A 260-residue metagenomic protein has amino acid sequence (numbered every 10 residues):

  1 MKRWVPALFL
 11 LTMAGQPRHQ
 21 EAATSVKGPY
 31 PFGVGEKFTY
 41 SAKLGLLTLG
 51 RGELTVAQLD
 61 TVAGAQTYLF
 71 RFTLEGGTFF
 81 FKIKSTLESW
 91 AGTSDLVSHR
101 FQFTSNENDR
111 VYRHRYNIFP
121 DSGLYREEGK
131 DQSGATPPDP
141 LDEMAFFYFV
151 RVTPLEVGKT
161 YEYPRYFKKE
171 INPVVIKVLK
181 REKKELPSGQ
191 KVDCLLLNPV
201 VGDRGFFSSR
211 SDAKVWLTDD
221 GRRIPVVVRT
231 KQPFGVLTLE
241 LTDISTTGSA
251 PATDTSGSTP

Functional and structural regions predicted by a protein language model:
W4, P140-E143, T238: Low-complexity, intrinsically disordered regions enriched in charged/polar residues
W4-T12: Sec-dependent N-terminal signal peptides
F9, A145-P154, E182, S245: Generic secondary-structure transition motif, activating predominantly at the C-termini of alpha-helices
Q20-P120, L155-P260: Acidic, serine/threonine-rich low-complexity disordered tracts
R110-V152: Hydrophobic, well-structured mid-protein blocks that either form specific transmembrane helices
